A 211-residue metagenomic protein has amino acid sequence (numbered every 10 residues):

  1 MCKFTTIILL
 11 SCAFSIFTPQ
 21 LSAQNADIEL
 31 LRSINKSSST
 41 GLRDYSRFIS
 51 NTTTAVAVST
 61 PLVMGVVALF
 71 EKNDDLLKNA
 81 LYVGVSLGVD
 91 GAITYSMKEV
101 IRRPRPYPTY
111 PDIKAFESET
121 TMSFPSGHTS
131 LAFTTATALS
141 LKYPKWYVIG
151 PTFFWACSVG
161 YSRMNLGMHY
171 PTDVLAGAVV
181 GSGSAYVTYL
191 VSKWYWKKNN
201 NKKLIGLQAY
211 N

Functional and structural regions predicted by a protein language model:
M1-A26: Bacterial Sec-dependent N-terminal signal peptides
T18-L62, Y95-T121: N-terminal transmembrane-helix/juxtamembrane module of multi-pass inner/ER membrane proteins
S37, N73, E99-P104, P108 (+1 more regions): Membrane-interface elements of multi-pass transporters and channels
G41, D74-L77, P144-V148: Membrane-helix interface segments
V67-D90: Interfacial segments of alpha-helical transmembrane regions
F70-K72, I101-R102, P144, G167: Short helix-capping/hinge motifs at transmembrane helix termini and TM-loop junctions
V85-E99, I149-S162: Small-polar-interrupted transmembrane alpha-helices in polytopic inner-membrane proteins
P111-N211: Membrane-embedded catalytic cores of phosphoryl/pyrophosphoryl-handling enzymes
